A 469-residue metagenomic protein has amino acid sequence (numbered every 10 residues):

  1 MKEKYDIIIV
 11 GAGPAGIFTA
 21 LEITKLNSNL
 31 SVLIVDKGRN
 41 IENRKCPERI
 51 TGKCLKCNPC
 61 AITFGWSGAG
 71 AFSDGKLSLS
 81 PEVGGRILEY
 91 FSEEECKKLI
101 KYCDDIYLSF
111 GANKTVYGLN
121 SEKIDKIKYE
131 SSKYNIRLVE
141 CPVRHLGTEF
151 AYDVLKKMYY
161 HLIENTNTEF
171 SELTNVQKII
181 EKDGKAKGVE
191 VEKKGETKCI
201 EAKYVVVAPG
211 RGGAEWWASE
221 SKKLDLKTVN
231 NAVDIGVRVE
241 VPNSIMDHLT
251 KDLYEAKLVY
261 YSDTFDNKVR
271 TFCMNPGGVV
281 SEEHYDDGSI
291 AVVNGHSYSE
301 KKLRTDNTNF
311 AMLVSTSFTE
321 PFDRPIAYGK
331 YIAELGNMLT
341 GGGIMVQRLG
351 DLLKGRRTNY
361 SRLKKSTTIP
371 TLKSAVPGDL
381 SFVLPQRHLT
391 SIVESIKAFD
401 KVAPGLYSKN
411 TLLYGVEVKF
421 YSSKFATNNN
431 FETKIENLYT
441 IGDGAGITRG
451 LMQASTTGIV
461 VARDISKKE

Functional and structural regions predicted by a protein language model:
K2-G84, E122-D125, Y129, Y134-E469: Residues forming the flavin
G65-Y117: Dinucleotide-binding Rossmann-like beta1-alpha1 core, especially the glycine-rich loop that anchors the ADP
